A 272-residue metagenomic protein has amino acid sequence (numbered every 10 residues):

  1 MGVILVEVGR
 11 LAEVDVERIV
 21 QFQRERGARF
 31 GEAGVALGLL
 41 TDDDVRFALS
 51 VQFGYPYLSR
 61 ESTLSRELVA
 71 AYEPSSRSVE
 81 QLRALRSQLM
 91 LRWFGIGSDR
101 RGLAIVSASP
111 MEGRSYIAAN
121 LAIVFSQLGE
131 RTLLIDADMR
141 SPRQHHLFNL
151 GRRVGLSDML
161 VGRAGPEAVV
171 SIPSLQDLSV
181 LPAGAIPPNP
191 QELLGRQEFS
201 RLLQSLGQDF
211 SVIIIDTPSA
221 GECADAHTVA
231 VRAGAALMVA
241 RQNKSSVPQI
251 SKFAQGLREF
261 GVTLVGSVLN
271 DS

Functional and structural regions predicted by a protein language model:
G2-R26, A36-S59, T63-S272: P-loop NTP-binding module
R29-F30: Short, charged amphipathic recognition helices of the HTH superfamily and cognate SANT/SANTA-like modules
